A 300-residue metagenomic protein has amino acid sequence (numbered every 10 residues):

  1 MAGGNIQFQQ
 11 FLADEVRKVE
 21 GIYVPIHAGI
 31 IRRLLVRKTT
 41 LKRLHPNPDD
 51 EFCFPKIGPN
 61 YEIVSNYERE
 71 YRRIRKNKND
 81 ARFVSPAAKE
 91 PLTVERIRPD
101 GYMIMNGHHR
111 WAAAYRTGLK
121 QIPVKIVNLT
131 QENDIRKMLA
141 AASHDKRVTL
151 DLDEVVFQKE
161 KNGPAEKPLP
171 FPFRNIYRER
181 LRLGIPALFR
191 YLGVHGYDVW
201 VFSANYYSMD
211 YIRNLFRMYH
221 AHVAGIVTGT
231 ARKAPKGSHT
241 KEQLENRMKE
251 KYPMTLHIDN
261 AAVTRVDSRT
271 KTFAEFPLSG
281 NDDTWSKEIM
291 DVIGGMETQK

Functional and structural regions predicted by a protein language model:
G4-R33, K38, P59, R98 (+4 more regions): Surface-exposed, charge/polar-rich loops and edge strands
F11, L41-M103: Short alpha-helix boundary/capping and kink motifs at helix termini
G58, A142-A234: Alpha-helical substrate-recognition element adjacent to the catalytic core
Y61-N79, R178-L188, M209, S286-I289: Well-ordered, non-membrane alpha-helical segments in soluble/globular domains
E90-P99, M138-A142, R247-K249: A short acidic-Thr-Gly-centered motif at the start of a beta-strand
P99-M103, V194-V201, P253-T255: Short active-site oxyanion
P99-Y115: A sequence-level detector for short glycine-anchored, His/Arg-bearing signature motifs that mark catalytic or binding
Y207-K300: C-terminal cap/substrate-recognition subdomain and adjoining C-terminal extension of metal-dependent phosphatase-like
